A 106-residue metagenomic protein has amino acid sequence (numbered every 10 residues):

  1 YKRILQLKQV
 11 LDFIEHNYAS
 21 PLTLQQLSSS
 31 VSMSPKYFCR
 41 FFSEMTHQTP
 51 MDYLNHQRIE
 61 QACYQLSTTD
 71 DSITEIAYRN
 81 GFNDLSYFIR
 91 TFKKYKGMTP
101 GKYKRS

Functional and structural regions predicted by a protein language model:
Y1-I4: Intrinsic-disorder/low-complexity linker and hinge segments
Q9, F13-E15, P21-Q57, D71 (+2 more regions): Basic/polar phosphate-binding segments, predominantly the helix-turn-helix DNA-binding elements of transcriptional
